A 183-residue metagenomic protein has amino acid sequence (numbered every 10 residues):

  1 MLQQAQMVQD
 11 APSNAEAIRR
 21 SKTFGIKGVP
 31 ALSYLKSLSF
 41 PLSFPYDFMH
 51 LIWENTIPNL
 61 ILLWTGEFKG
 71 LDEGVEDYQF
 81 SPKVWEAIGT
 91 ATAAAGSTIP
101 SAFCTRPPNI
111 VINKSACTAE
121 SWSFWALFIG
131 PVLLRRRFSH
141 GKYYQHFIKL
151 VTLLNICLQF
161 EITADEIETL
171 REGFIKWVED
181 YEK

Functional and structural regions predicted by a protein language model:
M1-A119: Domain-level detector for long, ordered catalytic/regulatory cores in large eukaryotic signaling and trafficking
R19-R20, R106, R135-R137, R171: Arginine residue identity/basic-tract feature
F44, V84, I88-A91, W125 (+2 more regions): Alpha-helical structural motif
I57, I61-T65, G89, A93 (+3 more regions): Alpha-helical repeat scaffolds in large eukaryotic proteins
N59, V111, S115-V132, R136-K149: Nucleic-acid-interacting cores, centered on viral/eukaryotic replication and modification enzymes
E73, P107-S115, G130-R136, T152-T163: Glycine- and acidic
K142-K183: Alpha-helical bundle/repeat cores within regulatory domains of eukaryotic proteins
